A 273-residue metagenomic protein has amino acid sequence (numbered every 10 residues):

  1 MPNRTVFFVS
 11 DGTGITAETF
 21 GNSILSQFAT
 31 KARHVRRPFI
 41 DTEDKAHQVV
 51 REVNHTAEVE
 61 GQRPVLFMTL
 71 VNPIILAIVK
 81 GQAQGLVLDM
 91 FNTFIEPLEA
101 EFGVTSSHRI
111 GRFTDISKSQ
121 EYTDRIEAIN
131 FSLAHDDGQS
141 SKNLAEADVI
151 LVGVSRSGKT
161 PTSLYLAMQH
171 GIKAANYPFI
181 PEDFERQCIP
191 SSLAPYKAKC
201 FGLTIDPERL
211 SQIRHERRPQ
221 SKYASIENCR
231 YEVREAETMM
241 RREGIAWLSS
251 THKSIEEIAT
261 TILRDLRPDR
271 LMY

Functional and structural regions predicted by a protein language model:
M1-F20: N-terminal accessory targeting/assembly segments
S10-G12, I40, M68-N72, H252: Structural motif
R36-T56, L66-L70: Metallocofactor- and cofactor-centric catalytic cores in central/energy metabolism, strongly enriched
V87-D137: Hydrophobic alpha-helical segments and helix pairs
F113, Y196-Y231: A glycine- and Lys/Arg-enriched "phosphate-lid" helix/loop adjacent to the NTP-binding pocket of small-molecule kinases
D124-K173: Internal active-site segments that recognize and position negatively charged phosphoryl groups and nucleotide moieties
S132-Q139, E216, Y223-I258: Small-molecule kinase domains that catalyze NTP-dependent phosphoryl transfer to phosphate-bearing small molecules
A174-E185: Short beta-strand-centered segment that lines the nucleotide-binding/catalytic pocket of NTP-utilizing
